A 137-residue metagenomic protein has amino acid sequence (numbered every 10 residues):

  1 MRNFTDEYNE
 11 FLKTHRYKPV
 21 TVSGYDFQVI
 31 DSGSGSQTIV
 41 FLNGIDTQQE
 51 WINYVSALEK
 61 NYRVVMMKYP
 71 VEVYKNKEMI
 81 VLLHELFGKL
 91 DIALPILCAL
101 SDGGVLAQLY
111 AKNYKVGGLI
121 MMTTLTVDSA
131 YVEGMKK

Functional and structural regions predicted by a protein language model:
M1-K18: An N-terminal hydrophobic leader/cap segment in hydrolases
Y25-V73: Conserved HGGG/HGGXW glycine-rich cap/lid loop of the alpha/beta-hydrolase fold
N53, L109-N113: Active-site signature of alpha/beta-hydrolase-fold catalytic machinery across serine- and Asp/Cys-nucleophile hydrolases
M67, L100, M122: The conserved SAM/SAH-binding core of class I Rossmann-like methyltransferase domains, concentrating on the hydrophobic
K77-P95: Conserved acidic catalytic loop of the alpha/beta-hydrolase fold
P95-I96, G118-I120: Residue in the alpha/beta-hydrolase core beta-strand immediately N-terminal to the catalytic nucleophile
C98-G103, A107: Gly/Ala-rich beta-loop-alpha elbow adjacent to hydrolase catalytic centers
L119-K137: Flexible "cap/lid" loop of the alpha/beta hydrolase fold
